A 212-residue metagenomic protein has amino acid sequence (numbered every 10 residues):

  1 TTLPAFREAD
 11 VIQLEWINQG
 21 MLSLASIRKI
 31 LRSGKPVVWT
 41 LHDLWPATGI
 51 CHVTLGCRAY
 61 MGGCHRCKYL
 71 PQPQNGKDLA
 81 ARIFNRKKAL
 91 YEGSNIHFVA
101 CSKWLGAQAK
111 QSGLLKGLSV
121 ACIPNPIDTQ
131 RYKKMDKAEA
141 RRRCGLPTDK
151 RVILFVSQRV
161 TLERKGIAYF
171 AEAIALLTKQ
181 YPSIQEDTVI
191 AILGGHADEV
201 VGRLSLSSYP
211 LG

Functional and structural regions predicted by a protein language model:
T2-L22, P36-H42: Short N-terminal targeting/anchoring amphipathic segment
Q13, V99-A100, P124, L154-S157 (+2 more regions): Short beta-strand segments
R28-R32, W45, C57-F98, G113-C122: Membrane-proximal helix-turn-helix segments that form the acceptor-binding/catalytic region of lipid-linked
I96-H97, S119, L146-L154, T188-V189: Charged active-site motifs of nucleotide-sugar-dependent glycosyltransferases
W104, P126: Carbohydrate-associated surface elements
K133-L146: A short helix/loop element that forms part of the nucleotide-sugar donor recognition site in Leloir-type
P147-K165, A171-A175: Conserved donor-binding/catalytic core segment of Leloir-type glycosyltransferases
Y181-G212: Nucleotide-activated donor-binding/catalytic signature segment of Leloir-type glycosyltransferases, i.e., the conserved
